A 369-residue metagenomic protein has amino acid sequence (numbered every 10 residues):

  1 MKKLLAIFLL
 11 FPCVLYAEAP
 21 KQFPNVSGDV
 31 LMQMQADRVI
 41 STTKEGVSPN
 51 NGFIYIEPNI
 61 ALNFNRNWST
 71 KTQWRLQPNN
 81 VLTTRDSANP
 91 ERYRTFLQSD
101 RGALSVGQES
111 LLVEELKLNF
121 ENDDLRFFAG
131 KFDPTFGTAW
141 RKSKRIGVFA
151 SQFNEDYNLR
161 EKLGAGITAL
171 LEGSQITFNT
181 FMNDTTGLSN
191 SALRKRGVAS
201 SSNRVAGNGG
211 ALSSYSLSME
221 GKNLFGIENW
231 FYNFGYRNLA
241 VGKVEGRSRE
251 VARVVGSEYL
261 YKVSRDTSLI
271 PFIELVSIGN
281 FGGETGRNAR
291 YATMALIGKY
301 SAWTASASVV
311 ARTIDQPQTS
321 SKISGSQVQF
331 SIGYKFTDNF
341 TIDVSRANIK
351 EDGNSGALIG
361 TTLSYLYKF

Functional and structural regions predicted by a protein language model:
Q22-A36, W68-W74, F127, S174-F178 (+7 more regions): Transmembrane beta-strands of outer-membrane beta-barrel proteins
F23, A61-S69, N122-L125, L171-S174 (+5 more regions): Outer-membrane beta-barrel channels and translocator barrels
M34-T42, W74-N80, N122-D124, K131-T135 (+10 more regions): Transmembrane beta-strands of outer-membrane beta-barrel pores
V47-I56, E109-E114, E121, L159-A165 (+5 more regions): Residues that define the transmembrane beta-barrel architecture of outer-membrane proteins
F53-T186: Outer membrane beta-barrel
Q108, P134-G164, T168-Y259: Outer-membrane pore/translocation modules
I176-T177, L212-K322: Detector for outer-membrane/organellar transmembrane beta-barrel domains, recognizing the amphipathic beta-strand
Y334, S355-F369: Outer-membrane beta-barrel "beta-signal"
